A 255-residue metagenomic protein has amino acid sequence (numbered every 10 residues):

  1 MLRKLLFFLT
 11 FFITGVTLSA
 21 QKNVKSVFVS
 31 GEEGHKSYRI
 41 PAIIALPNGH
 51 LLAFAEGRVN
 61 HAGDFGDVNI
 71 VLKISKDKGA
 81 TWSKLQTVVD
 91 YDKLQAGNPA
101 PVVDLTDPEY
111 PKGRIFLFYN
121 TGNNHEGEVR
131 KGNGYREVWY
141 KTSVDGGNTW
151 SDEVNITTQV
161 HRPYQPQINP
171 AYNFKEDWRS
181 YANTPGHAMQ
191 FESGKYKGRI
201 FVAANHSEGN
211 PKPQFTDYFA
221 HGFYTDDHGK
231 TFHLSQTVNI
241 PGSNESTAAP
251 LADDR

Functional and structural regions predicted by a protein language model:
M1-K22: Bacterial Sec-dependent N-terminal signal peptides
Q21-R255: Asp-box/BNR beta-propeller blade signature and adjacent active/binding-site loops in extracellular glycan-interacting
